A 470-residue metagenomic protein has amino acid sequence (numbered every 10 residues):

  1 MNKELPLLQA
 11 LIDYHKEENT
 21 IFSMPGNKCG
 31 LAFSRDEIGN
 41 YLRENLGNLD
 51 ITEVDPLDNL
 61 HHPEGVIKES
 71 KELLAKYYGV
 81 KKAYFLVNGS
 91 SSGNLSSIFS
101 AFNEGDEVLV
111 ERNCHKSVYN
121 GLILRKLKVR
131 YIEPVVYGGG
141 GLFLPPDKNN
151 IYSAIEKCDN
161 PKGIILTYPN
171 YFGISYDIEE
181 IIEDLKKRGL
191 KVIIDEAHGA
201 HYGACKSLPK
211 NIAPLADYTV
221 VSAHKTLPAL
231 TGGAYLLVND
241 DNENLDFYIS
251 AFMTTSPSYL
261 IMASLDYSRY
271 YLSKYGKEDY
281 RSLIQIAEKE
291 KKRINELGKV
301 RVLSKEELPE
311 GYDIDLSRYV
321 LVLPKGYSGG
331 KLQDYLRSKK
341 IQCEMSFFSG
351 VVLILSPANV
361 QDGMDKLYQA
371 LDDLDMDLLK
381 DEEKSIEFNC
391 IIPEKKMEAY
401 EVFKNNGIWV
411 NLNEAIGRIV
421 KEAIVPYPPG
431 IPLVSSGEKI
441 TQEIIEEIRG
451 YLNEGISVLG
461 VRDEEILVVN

Functional and structural regions predicted by a protein language model:
M1-G65, L190: N-terminal "arm"/small-domain region of PLP-dependent enzymes with the aminotransferase-like
L7-A10, T20, V80, S90-L303 (+1 more regions): Conserved PLP-enzyme active-site core in the AAT-like
G47-S90: Conserved N-terminal alpha-helix of the aminotransferase class I/II PLP-enzyme fold
L57, Y84-L86, I164-T167, V352-S356: Short glycine-rich or small-residue beta-strand-to-loop segments that form or flank ligand, phosphate, metal/Fe-S
F85, Y131-E133, V220-V221, M345 (+1 more regions): Structural signal for conserved beta-strand scaffold positions within catalytic alpha/beta enzyme cores
N295-V461: Conserved C-terminal alpha-helix-loop-beta "cap" of PLP-dependent enzymes that closes/shapes the active-site mouth
V461-V469: Terminal helix/beta-alpha structural elements that buttress the NAD(P)+-binding lobe
